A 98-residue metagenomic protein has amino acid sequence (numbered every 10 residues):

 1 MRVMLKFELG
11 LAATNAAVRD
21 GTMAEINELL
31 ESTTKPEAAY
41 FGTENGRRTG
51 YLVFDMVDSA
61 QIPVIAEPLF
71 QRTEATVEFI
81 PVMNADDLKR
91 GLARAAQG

Functional and structural regions predicted by a protein language model:
M1-G98: Conserved, structured core segments of small domains
